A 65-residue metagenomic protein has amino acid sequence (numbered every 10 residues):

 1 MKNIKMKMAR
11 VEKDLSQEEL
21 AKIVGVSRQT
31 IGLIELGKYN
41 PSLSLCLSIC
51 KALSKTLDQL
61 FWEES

Functional and structural regions predicted by a protein language model:
M1-I4, N40, S44: Residues at secondary-structure transition points
I4-I23: Short basic helix-loop element that most often maps to the first helix and adjoining turn of HTH DNA-binding modules
E12, K51, F61-S65: Short, charged recognition helix plus adjacent turn of helix-turn-helix-like nucleic-acid-binding domains
E19, T30, Q59: Residues in the helix-turn-helix
A21, G32-L33, E63: Alpha-helical and His/Cys-centered functional microenvironments
V26-Y39: Recognition helix of helix-turn-helix/homeodomain-like DNA-binding domains that insert into the DNA major groove
S44-Q59: DNA major-groove recognition helix of helix-turn-helix/homeodomain DNA-binding modules
